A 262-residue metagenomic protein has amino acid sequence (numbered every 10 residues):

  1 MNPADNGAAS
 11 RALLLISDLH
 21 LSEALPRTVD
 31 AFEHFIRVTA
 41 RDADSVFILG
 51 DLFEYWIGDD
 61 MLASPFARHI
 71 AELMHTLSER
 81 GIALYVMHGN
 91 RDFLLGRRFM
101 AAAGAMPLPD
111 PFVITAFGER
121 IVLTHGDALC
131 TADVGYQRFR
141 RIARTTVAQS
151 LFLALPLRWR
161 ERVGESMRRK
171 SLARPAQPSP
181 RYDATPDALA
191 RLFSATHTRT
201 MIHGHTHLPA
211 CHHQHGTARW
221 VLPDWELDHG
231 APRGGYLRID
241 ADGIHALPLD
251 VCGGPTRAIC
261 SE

Functional and structural regions predicted by a protein language model:
A4-A12, L21-A116: Core catalytic region of metal-dependent phosphoesterases/phosphodiesterases, especially metallo-beta-lactamase-like
R11, L15-D18, D51-F53, W159-L172: Short, basic/glycine-rich phosphate-binding loops at helix/coil junctions that contact nucleotide phosphates
L13-L15, V46-I48, V122, I202: Residue-level marker for buried hydrophobic side chains located in beta-strands that build the well-ordered beta-sheet
I16, A116-F117, Q214: Structural motif
D18, D51, G89, H125 (+2 more regions): Active-site glycine-centered loops adjacent to acidic/histidine catalytic or metal-binding residues that shape
G104-P109, R120, D127, D133-Q137 (+2 more regions): Conserved beta-sheet core of the metallophosphoesterase superfamily
G126-A184: Active-site-proximal loop/helix segment associated with metal-binding centers of metalloenzymes
A246-R257: Short, solvent-exposed aromatic-acidic interface loops
